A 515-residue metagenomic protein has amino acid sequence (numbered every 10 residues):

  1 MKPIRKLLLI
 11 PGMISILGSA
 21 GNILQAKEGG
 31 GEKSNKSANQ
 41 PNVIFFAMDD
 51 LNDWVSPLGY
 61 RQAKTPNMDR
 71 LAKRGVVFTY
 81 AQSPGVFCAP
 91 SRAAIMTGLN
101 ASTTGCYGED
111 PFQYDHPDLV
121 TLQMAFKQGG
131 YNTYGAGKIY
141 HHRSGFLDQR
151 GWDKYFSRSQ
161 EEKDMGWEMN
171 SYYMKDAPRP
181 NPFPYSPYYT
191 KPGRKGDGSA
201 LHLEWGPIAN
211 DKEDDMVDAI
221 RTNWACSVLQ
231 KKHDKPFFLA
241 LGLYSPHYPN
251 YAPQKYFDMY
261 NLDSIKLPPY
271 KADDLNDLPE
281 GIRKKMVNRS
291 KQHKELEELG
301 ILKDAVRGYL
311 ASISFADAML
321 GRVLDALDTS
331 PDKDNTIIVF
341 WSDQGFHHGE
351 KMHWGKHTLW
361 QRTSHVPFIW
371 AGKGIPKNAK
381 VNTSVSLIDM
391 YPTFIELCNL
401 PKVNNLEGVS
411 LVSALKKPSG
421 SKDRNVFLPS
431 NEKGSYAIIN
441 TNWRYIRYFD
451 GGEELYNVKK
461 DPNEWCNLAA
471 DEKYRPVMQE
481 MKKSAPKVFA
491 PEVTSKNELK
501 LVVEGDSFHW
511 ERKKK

Functional and structural regions predicted by a protein language model:
K2, G12-I14, S19-Y448, G452-E453 (+3 more regions): Formylglycine-dependent sulfatase
R5-K6: N-terminal Sec-pathway targeting helices
F489-N497: C-terminal "closing" transmembrane helix and its immediate cytosolic amphipathic cap in multi-pass membrane proteins
